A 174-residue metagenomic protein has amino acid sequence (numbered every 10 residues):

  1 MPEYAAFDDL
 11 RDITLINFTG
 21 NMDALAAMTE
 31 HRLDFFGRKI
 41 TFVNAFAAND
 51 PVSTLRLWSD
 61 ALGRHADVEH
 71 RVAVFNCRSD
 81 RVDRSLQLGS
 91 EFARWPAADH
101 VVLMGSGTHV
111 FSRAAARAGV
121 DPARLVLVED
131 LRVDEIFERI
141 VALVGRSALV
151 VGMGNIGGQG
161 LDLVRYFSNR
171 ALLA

Functional and structural regions predicted by a protein language model:
M1-T19: A conserved, hydrophobic alpha-helical segment in the catalytic core of large ATP/adenylate-utilizing enzymes
I13-I16, G20-A174: ATP-dependent carboxylate-amine ligase
